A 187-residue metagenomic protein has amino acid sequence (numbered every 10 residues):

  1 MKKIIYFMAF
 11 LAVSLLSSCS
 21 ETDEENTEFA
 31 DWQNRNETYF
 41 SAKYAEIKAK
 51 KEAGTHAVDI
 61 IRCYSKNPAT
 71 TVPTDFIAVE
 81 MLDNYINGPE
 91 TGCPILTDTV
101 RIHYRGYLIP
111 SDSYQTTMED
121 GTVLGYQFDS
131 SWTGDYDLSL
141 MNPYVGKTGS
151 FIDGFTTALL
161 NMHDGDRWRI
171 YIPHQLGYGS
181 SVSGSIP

Functional and structural regions predicted by a protein language model:
M1-C19: Sec-dependent bacterial lipoprotein signal peptides
C19-P187: Cross-family detector of peptidyl-prolyl cis-trans isomerase
